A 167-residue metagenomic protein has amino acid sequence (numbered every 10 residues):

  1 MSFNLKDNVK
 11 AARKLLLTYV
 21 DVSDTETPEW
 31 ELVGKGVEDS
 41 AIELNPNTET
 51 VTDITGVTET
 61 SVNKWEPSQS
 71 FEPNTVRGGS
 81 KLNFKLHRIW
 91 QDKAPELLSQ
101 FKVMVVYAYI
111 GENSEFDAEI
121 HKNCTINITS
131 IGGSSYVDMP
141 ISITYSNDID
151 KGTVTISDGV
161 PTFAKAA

Functional and structural regions predicted by a protein language model:
S2-G78, C124-S135: Solvent-exposed edge beta-strands and adjacent loop segments that serve as assembly or binding interfaces
K6, T55-I120, D150-I156, A167: Extracellular/virion structural assembly segments
L17, V105-Y107, I143: Intrinsically disordered, low-complexity segments enriched in small/polar residues
W30, A94-E96, D138-P140: Structured catalytic/translocation cores of nucleotide/phosphate-coupled proteins
H121-A167: Mixed-charge, glycine-accented linear interaction segment located at domain edges/termini
